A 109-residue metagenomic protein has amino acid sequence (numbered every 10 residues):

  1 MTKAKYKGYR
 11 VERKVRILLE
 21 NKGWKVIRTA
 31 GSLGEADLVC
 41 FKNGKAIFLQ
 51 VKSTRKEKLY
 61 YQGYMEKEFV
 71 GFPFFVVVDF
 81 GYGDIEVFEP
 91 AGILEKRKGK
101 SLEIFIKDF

Functional and structural regions predicted by a protein language model:
M1-T29: Acidic-basic catalytic patches of nuclease active cores, encompassing PD-(D/E)XK and other metal-cofactor nuclease
T2-K3, S32, G44, V51-Y61: Short beta-strand-loop-alpha-helix junction that forms the active-site gateway of nucleic-acid-processing nucleases
V15, L19, L38-R55: Conserved catalytic cores of phosphodiester-cleaving nucleases, focusing on short active-site segments
N21-E35, V39-N43: Active-site metal-binding core of divalent-cation-utilizing nuclease and nuclease-like domains
R28, Q50, V76-V78: Structural signal for conserved beta-strand scaffold positions within catalytic alpha/beta enzyme cores
G34, A46, Y82-D84: Surface-exposed, flexible loop/turn segments at secondary-structure boundaries
A46, T54-F75: Short, charged, amphipathic alpha-helix that recurs within catalytic cores of restriction-modification and other
F72-F109: Domain-level recognition of nuclease-like catalytic cores that cleave nucleotide substrates
